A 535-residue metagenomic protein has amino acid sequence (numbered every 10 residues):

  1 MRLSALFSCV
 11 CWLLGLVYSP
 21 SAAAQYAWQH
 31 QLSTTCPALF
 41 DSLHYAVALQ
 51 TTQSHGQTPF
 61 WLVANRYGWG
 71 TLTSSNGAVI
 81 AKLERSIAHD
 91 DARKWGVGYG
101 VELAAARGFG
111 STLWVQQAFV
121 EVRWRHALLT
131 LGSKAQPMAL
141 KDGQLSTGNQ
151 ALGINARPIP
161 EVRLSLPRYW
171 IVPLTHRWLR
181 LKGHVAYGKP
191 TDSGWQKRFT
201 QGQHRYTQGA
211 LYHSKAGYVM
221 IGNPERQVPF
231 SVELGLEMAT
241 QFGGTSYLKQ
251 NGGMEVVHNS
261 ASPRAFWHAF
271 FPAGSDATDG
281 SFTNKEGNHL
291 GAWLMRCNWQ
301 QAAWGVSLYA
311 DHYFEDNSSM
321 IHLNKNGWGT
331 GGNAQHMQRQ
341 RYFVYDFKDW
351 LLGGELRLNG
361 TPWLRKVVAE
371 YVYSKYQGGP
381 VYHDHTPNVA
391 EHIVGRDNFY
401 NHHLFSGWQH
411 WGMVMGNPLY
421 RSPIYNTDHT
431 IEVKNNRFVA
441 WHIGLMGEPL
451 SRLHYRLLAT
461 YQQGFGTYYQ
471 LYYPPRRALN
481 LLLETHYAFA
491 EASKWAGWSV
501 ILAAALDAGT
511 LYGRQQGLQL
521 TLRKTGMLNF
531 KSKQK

Functional and structural regions predicted by a protein language model:
Y26-G77, D90-V101, G183-Y187, V500: Transmembrane beta-strand segments of Gram-negative outer membrane beta-barrel proteins
Q29-H44, R85-G98, G110, R123-A127 (+7 more regions): Short loop/turn motifs that connect adjacent beta-strands in outer-membrane beta-barrel proteins
L43-Q57, V97-A105, V122, L129-A135 (+7 more regions): Transmembrane beta-barrel strands of outer-membrane/channel proteins
V79-I87, A118-V122, L131, V162-R168 (+8 more regions): Residues on the lipid-exposed face of transmembrane beta-strands in outer-membrane beta-barrel proteins
V97-S193, V219-F242: Outer membrane beta-barrel
E161, R514-K535: Outer-membrane beta-barrel "beta-signal"
P167-H383, N388, W441-I443, Y461-F465 (+2 more regions): Signature for the C-terminal beta-barrel architecture of outer-membrane proteins
S374-T467: C-terminal structural cap/anchor segments
